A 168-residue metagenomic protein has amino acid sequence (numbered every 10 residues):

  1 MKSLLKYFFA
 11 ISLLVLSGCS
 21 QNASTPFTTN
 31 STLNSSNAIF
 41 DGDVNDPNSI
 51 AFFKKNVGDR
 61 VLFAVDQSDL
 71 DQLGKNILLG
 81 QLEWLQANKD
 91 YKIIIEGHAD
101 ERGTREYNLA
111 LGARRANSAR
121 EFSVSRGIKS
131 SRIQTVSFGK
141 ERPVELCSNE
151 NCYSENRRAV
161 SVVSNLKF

Functional and structural regions predicted by a protein language model:
S3-A10: Sec-dependent signal peptide recognition, specifically the positively charged N-region followed immediately by
V15-G18: C-terminal motif of bacterial Sec signal peptides marking the signal peptidase cleavage site
S20-K92, L166-F168: Periplasmic peptidoglycan-binding/tethering modules of Gram-negative envelope proteins
L73, I77-G80, E106, R114 (+2 more regions): Extracytoplasmic/secreted proteins, especially bacterial periplasmic and envelope-associated proteins
D90-H98, A113-V144, R157-F168: A non-catalytic structural micro-motif
L146-N149: Short beta-alpha junctions and helix-cap segments that line functional grooves
N151-E155: A generic structural micro-feature
